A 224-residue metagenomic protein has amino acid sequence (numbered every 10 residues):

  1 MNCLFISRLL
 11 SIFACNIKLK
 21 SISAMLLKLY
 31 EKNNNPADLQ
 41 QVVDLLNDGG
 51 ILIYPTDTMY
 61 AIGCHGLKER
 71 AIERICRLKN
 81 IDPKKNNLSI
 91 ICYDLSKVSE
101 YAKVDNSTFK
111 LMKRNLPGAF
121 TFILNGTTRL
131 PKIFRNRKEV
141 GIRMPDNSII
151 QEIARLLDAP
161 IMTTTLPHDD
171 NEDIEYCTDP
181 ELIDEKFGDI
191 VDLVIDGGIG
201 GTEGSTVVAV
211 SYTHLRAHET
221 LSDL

Functional and structural regions predicted by a protein language model:
I22-I53, Y60, H65, E73: N-terminal glycine-/serine-/threonine-rich phosphate-binding loop
D48-I51, M59-P117: A phosphate-binding glycine/aspartate-rich beta-alpha loop in the early core of alpha/beta enzymes
I53-D57, C92-Y93, A159-H168: Short beta-strands and strand-loop turn motifs
I62, F122-I123, S205-A209: Short beta-strand scaffold segments in enzyme catalytic cores
D94, G126, V210-Y212: Short acidic-glycine loop/turn motifs at beta-strand connectors
K132-S211: Conserved phosphate- and dinucleotide-binding cores of soluble alpha/beta proteins, encompassing both enzyme active
T213-L221: Conserved small/polar residues in nucleotide/adenosyl-binding loops
